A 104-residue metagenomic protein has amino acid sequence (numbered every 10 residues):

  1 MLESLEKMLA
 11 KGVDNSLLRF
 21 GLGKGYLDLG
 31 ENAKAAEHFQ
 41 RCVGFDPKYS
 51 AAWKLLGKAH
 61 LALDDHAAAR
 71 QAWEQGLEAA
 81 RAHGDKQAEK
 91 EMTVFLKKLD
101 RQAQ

Functional and structural regions predicted by a protein language model:
K7-M8, R41-C42, G76: Canonical positions in the second alpha-helix
K11, F45, A62, A79-H83: Structural marker of alpha-solenoid helical repeat scaffolds
